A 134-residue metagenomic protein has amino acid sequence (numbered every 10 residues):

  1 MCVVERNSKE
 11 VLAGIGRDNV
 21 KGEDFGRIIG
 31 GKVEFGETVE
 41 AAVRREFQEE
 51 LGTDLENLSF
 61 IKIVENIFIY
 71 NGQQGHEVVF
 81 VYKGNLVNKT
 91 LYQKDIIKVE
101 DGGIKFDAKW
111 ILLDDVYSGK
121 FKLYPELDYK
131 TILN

Functional and structural regions predicted by a protein language model:
M1-I28, L86: N-terminal strand-loop-strand
V3, D18, G72, K98-D101: Short secondary-structure boundary/capping segments
K21-F25, L91-N134: Nudix hydrolase/Nudix homology domain
I28-I61, Y82: The catalytic Nudix box helix
V33, L55, L86, L113-V116: Hydrophobic pocket-lining residues within nucleotide cofactor-binding pockets
I61-I67: Generic short beta-strand segments
F68-D95, K109: Active-site-adjacent beta-strand/loop module that shapes the phosphate/pyrophosphate-binding cleft
